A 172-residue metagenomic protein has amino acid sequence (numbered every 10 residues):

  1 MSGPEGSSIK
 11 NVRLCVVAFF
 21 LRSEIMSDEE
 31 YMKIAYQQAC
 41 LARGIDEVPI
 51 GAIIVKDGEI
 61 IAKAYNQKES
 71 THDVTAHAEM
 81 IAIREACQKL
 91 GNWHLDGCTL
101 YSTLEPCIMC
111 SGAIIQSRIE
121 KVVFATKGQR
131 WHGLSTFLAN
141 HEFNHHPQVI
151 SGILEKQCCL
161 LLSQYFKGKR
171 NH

Functional and structural regions predicted by a protein language model:
L21-I45, W93, P106-H172: Zinc-dependent deaminase
I50-V55: Short beta-strand scaffold segments in enzyme catalytic cores
S70-I81: A short, polar/charged loop-to-alpha-helix boundary motif
N92-L104: Immediate flanking context of iron-sulfur cluster ligation sites
